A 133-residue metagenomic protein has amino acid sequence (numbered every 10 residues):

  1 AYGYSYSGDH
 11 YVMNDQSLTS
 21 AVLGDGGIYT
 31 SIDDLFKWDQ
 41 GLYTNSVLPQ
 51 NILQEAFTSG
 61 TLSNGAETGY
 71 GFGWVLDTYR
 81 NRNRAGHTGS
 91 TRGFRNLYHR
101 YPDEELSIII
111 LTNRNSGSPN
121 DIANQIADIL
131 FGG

Functional and structural regions predicted by a protein language model:
Y2-G133: Catalytic loop of the DD-peptidase/beta-lactamase superfamily, centered on the K-T-G motif and neighboring
